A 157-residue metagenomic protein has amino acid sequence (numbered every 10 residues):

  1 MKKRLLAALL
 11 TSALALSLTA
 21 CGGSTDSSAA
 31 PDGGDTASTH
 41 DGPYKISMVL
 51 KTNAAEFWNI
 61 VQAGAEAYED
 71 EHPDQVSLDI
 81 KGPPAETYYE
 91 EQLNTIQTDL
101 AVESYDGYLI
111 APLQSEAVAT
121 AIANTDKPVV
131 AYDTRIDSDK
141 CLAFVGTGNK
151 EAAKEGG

Functional and structural regions predicted by a protein language model:
M1-K2, S115: Generic cytosolic/nucleocytoplasmic N-terminal low-complexity/intrinsically disordered segments
K2-S24: Sec-dependent N-terminal signal peptides of Gram-positive bacterial secreted proteins and lipoproteins
C21-G157: A residue-level marker of the well-folded mature domains of exported/periplasmic proteins
